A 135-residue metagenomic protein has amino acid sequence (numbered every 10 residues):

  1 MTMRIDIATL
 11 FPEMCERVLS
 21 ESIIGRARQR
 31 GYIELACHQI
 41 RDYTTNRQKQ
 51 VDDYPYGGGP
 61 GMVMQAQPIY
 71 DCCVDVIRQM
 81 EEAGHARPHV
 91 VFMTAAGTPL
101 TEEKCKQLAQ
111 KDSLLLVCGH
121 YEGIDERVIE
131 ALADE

Functional and structural regions predicted by a protein language model:
M1-A83: N-terminal nucleotide/polyanion-binding subdomain common to many enzyme families
V18-S22, E103, R127: Generic recognition of short, well-ordered alpha-helical segments
Q65-H120, E126: S-adenosyl-L-methionine/SAH cofactor-binding core of RNA-modifying enzymes
D134: Receiver (REC) domain switch/active-site residues of two-component response regulators
